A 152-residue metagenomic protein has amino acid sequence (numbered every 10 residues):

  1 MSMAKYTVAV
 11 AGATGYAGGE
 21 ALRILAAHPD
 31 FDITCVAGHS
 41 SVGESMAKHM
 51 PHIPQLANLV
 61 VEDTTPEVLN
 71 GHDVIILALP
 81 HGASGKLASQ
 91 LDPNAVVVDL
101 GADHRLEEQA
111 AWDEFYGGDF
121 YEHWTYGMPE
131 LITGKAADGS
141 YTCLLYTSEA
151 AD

Functional and structural regions predicted by a protein language model:
A4-T7: Extreme N-terminal starter segment of soluble prokaryotic enzymes
T14, L22: N-terminal Rossmann NAD(P)H-binding glycine-rich loop of SDR-like oxidoreductase domains
G18: N-terminal Rossmann-fold NAD(P) dinucleotide-binding loop
A26, D30-G71: Conserved N-terminal Rossmann-fold NAD(P) cofactor-binding segment
V68-K86: Rossmann-like NAD(P)-binding element
A83-V97: Rossmann-fold NAD(P) dinucleotide-binding segment
G101-G139: Rossmann-fold NAD(P)-binding glycine/threonine-rich loop
Y146-D152: Conserved small/polar residues in nucleotide/adenosyl-binding loops
